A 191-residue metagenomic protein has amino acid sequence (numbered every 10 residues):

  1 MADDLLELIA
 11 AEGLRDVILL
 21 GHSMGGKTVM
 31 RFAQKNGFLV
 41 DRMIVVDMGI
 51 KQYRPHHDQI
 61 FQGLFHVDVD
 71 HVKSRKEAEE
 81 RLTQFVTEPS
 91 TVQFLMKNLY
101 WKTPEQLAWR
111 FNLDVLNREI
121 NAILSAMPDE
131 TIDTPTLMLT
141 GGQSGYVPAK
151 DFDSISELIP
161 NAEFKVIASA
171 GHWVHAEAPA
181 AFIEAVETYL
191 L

Functional and structural regions predicted by a protein language model:
M1-G21, T28, E184-E187: Active-site loop/oxyanion-hole signature of alpha/beta-hydrolase fold enzymes
I9, F32-A33, S156: A conserved amphipathic alpha-helix that caps or lines the catalytic cleft of carbohydrate- and lipid-modifying enzymes
G13-D16, F38, D133-T134, N161: Active-site acidic short loop of glycosyltransferases
M30-R75: Flexible "cap/lid" loop of the alpha/beta hydrolase fold
P55, D70-M127: Conserved alpha/beta-hydrolase catalytic His-Asp/Glu region
T103-L158, E163-V166: Conserved serine/cysteine hydrolase catalytic core
A162-L191: Catalytic active-site module of serine/aspartate enzymes centered on a nucleophile-bearing elbow/loop
